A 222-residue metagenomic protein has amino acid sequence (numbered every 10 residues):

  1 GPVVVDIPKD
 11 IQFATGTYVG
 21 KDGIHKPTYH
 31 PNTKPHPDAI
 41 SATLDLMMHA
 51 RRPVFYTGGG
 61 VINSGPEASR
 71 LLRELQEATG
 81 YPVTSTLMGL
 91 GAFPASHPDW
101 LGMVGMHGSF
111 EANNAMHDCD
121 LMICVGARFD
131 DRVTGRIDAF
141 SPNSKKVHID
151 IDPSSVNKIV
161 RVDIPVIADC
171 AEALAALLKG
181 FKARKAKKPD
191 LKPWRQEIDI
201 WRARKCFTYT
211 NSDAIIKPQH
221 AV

Functional and structural regions predicted by a protein language model:
G1-D22, T43-L46, A112-V147, K179-R184 (+2 more regions): Structural signature of the thiamine diphosphate
D6, G80-L87, V147-D150: Short internal beta-strands
I7-Q12, G59-V61, P153: Glycine-rich beta-alpha junction loops
A14-G20, G65-L71, P94-D99, V133-I137 (+2 more regions): Short acidic, glycine/serine/threonine-rich loops at helix termini
T17-T28, A92-S96, D199-T210: Gly-rich Lys/Arg/Thr-decorated short loops/hinges at beta-loop-alpha junctions or inter-strand turns that position
G23, P35-H36, A42, M48-M122: Anionic-ligand anchoring segments at beta-strand to alpha-helix junctions in alpha/beta enzyme folds, i.e., glycine
A50, N143-V222: Phosphate/pyrophosphate-binding active-site segments
R70-T79, T134-P153: A short, gly/pro- and small-residue-rich
